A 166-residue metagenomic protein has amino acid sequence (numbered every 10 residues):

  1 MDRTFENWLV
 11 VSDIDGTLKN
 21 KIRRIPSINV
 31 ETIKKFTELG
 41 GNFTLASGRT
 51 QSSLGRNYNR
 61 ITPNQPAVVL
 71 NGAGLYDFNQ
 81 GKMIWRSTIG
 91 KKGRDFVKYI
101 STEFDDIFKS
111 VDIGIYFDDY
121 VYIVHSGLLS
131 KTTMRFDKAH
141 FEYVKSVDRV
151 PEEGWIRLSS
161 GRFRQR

Functional and structural regions predicted by a protein language model:
D2-T4, E152: Short, flexible hinge/linker loops that cap or flank conserved catalytic cores
T4-N7, V30: Short, small/polar residue-rich loop motifs at catalytic or cofactor-binding pockets
E6-R23: Asp-based phosphoryl-transfer active-site loop
S12, G74-N79, P151-G154: Short, basic/glycine-rich phosphate-binding loops at helix/coil junctions that contact nucleotide phosphates
R23, G48, F163-Q165: Short, surface-exposed acidic/glycine-rich loop or hinge patches that mediate macromolecular interfaces
S27-S130: Active-site phosphate-binding/coordination module
K109-R166: Conserved acidic, metal-coordinating active-site core of Asp-based, Mg2+-dependent phosphoryl-transfer enzymes
